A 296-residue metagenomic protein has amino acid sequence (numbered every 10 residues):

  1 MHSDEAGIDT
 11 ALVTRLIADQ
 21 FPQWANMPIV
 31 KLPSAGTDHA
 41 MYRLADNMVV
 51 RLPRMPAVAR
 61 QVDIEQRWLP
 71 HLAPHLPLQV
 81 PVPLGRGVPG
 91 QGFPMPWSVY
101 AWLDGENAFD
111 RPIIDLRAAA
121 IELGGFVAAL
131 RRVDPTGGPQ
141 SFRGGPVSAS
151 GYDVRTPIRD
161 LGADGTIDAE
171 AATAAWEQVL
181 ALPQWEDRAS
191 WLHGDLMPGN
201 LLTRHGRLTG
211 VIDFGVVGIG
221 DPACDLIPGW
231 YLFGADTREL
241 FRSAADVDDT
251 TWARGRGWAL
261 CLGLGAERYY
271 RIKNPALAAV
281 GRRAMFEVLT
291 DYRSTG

Functional and structural regions predicted by a protein language model:
M1-Q23: Juxta-kinase regulatory segment immediately upstream of eukaryotic protein kinase catalytic domains
H2-A6, N26-A149, D153, G162-T166 (+2 more regions): ATP-binding pocket architecture of kinase catalytic cores
T14, L69, P96, G151-R155 (+3 more regions): A general structural signal for well-ordered alpha-helical segments in protein cores
R15, D19, A171, W230-G296: A conserved long alpha-helix in the C-terminal portion of kinase-like catalytic domains
A59, A189-L192, M197-L260: Active-site Asp-x-Gly
Q66, L123, V127, W176 (+2 more regions): Short amphipathic alpha-helical/adjacent loop interface patches that line ligand and macromolecule-binding sites
R111, R159-S190: ATP-dependent phospho-/nucleotidyl transfer catalytic cores
